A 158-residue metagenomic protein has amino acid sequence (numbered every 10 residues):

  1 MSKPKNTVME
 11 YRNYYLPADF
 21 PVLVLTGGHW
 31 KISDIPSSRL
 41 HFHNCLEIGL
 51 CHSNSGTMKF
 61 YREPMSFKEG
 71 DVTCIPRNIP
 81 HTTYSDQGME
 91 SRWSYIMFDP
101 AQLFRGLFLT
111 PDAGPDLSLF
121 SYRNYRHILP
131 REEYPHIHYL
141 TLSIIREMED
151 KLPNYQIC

Functional and structural regions predicted by a protein language model:
M1-V72, Q87, T110-P115, N124-Y125: Generic protein-terminus/edge-of-domain signal
G56, N78-P80, K151: Short beta->alpha connector loops
M58, N78, G106-T110, Y134-I137: Extended, non-catalytic scaffold segments that flank or surround catalytic motifs
V72-N78: Transmembrane beta-barrel strand/turn architecture of Gram-negative outer membrane proteins
N78-L103: Ligand-binding loop in jelly-roll beta-barrel domains
M97-S118: Conserved segment of winged-helix/HTH DNA-binding domains
A113-C158: Amphipathic alpha-helical segments enriched in hydrophobic/aromatic residues interleaved with Lys/Arg
